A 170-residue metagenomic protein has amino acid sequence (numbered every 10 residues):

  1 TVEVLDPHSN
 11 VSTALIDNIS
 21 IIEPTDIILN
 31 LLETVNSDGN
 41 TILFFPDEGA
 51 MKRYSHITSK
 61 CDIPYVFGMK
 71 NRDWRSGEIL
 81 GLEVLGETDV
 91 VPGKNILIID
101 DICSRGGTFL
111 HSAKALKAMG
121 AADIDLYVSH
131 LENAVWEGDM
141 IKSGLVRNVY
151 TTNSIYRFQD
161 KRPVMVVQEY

Functional and structural regions predicted by a protein language model:
T1-Y170: PRPP-associated nucleotide enzymes
